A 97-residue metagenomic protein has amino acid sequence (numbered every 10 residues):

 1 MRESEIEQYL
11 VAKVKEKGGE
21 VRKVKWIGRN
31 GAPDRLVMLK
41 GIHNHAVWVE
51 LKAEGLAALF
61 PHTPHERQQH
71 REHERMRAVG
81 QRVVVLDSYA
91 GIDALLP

Functional and structural regions predicted by a protein language model:
M1-P97: Catalytic phosphate/metal-binding cores of nucleic-acid and nucleotide-processing enzymes, i.e., regions that mediate
